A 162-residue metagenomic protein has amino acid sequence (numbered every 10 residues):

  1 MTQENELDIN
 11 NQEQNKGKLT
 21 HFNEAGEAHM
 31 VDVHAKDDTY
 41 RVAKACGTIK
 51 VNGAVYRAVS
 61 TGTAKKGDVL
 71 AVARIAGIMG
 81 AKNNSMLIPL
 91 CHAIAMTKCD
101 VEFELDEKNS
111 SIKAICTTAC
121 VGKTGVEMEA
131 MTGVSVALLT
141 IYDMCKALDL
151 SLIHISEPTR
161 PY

Functional and structural regions predicted by a protein language model:
T2-K16: Intrinsically disordered, low-complexity terminal tails and inter-domain linkers enriched for S/T/G/P/D/E
H21, H29-A45, L90-D106: N-terminal glycine-rich phosphate/pyrophosphate-binding loops that anchor nucleotide-derived ligands and cofactors
E27-G47, V51-K65: A glycine- and small/hydrophobic-rich beta-loop-beta segment that serves as a flexible "lid/hinge" or phosphate-binding
R41, D143-K146: Glycine-rich phosphate/diphosphate-binding loop of Rossmann-like nucleotide-binding domains
A43-A58, F103-A119: Acidic-glycine-rich active-site phosphate/pyrophosphate-binding loop
S60-E102, A119-T140: Compact, glycine-rich, soluble single-domain proteins
C145-I153: Short conserved catalytic/interaction loops centered on acidic-Pro-aromatic/His motifs
I153-Y162: Single conserved hydrophobic/aromatic residue that forms the stacking wall/gate of nucleotide- or nucleobase-binding
